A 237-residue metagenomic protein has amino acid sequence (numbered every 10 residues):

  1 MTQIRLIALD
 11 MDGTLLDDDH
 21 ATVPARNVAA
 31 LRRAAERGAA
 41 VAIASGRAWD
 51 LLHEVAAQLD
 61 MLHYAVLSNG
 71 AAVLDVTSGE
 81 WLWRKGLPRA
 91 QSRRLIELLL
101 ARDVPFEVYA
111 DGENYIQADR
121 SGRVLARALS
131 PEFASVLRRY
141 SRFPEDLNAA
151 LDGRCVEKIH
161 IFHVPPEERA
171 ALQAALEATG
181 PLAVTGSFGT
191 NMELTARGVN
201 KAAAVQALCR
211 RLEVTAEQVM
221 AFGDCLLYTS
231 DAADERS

Functional and structural regions predicted by a protein language model:
R5-D18: Asp-based phosphoryl-transfer active-site loop
R5-I7, H63, V219: The start of beta-strands in P-loop NTPase/AAA+ ATPase cores
H20, A44, R84, I161 (+1 more regions): Glycine- and other small-residue-rich loops at beta-strand/loop junctions that grip anionic moieties
A25-L129: Active-site phosphate-binding/coordination module
A48-L51, Q91, E167-E168, K201 (+1 more regions): Short phosphate-engaging motifs
L98, R102-P105, Y109-F222, L226: Conserved acidic, metal-coordinating active-site core of Asp-based, Mg2+-dependent phosphoryl-transfer enzymes
Y228-E235: Conserved small/polar residues in nucleotide/adenosyl-binding loops
